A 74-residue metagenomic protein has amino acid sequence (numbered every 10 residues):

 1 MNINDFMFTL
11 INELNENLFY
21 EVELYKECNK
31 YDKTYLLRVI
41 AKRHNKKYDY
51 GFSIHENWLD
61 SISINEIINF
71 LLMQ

Functional and structural regions predicted by a protein language model:
M1-K26: Negatively charged, low-complexity tracts enriched in Asp/Glu with abundant Ser/Thr
F6-E13, L36, I40, E66-F70: Charge-rich, solvent-exposed alpha-helical interaction surfaces
F19-S63: Acidic, low-complexity, intrinsically disordered interaction modules
W58-Q74: Mixed-charge, Lys/Arg-enriched low-complexity segments
